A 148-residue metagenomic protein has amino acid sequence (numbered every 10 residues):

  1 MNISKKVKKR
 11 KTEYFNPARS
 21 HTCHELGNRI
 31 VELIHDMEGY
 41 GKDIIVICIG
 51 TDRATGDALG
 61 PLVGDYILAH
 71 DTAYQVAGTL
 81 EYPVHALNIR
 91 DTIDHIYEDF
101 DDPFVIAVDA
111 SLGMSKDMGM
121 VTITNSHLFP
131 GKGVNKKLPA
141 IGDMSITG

Functional and structural regions predicted by a protein language model:
M1-V105, A110-G148: N-terminal catalytic or cofactor-binding beta/alpha core of small enzyme domains
